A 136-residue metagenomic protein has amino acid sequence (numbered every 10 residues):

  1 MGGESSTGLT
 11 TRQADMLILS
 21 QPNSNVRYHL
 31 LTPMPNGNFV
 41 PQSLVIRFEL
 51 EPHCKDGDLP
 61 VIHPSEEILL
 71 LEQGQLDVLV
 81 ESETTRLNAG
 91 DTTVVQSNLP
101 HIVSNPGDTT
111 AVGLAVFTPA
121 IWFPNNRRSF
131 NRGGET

Functional and structural regions predicted by a protein language model:
G2-R27, R132: Short, charged recognition helix plus adjacent turn of helix-turn-helix-like nucleic-acid-binding domains
L17-L59, V116, I121: A short glycine-rich, His/Asp/Glu-containing loop-to-beta-strand
R47-E51, V61-V78: Short, conserved beta-strand element in jelly-roll/cupin
D56-H63, S104-P106: Short histidine-centered beta-strand/loop micro-motifs that create catalytic or ligand/metal-coordination sites
E81-S97: Short acidic-glycine-tyrosine-enriched beta hairpin
L99-I102: Short, charged beta-turn/beta-strand-edge "cap" motif at the junction between a beta-strand and an adjacent loop
P106, A111-T136: Double-stranded beta-helix
